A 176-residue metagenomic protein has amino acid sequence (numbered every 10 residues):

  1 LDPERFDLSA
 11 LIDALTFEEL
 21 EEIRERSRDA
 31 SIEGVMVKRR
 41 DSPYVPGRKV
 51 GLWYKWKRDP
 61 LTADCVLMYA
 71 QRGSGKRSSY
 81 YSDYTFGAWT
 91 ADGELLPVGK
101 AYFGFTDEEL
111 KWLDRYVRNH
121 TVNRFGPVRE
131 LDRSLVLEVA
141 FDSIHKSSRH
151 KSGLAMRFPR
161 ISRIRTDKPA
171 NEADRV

Functional and structural regions predicted by a protein language model:
L1-V176: Catalytic cores of nucleic-acid ligases and guanylyltransferases
